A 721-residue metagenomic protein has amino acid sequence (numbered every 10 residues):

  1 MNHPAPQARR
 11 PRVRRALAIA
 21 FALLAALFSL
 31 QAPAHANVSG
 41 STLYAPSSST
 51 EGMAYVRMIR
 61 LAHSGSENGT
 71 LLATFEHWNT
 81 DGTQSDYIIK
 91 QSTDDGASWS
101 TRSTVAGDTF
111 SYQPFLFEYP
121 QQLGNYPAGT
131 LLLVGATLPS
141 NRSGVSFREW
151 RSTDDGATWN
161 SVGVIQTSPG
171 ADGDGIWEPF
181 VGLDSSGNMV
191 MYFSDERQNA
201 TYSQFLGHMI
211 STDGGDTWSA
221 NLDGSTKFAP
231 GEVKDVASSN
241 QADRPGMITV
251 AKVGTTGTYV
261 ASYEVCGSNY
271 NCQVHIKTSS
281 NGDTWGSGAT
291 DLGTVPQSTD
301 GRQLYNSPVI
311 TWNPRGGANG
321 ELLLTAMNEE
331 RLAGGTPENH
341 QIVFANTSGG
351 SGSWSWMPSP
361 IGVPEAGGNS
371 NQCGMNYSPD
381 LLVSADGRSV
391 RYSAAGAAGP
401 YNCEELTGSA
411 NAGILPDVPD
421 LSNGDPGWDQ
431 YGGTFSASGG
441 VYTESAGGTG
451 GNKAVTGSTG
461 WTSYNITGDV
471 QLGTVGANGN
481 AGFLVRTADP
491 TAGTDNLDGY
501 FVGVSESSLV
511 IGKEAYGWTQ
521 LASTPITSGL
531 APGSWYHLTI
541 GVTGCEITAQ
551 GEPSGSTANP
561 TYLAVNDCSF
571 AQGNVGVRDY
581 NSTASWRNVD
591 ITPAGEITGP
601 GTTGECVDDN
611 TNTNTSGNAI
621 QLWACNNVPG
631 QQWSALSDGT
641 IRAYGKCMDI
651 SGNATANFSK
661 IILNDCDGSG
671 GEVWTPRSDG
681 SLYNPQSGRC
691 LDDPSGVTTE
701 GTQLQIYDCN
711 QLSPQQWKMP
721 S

Functional and structural regions predicted by a protein language model:
N37-G40, K90-S103, W150-G163, I210-N221 (+4 more regions): Asp-box/BNR beta-propeller loop motif
R57-T80, L116-E118, N125-S140, F147-W150 (+5 more regions): Hydrophobic core segments of beta-strands in well-ordered, beta-rich domains
D420-N452: Extracellular glycan-recognition surfaces and repeat-rich motifs
A446-K513: Secretory/extracellular carbohydrate-interaction modules and structurally similar beta-sandwich "look-alikes"
G468, P532-A564: Carbohydrate-binding surfaces in secreted/extracellular proteins
A515-H537: Short, aromatic/His-centered strand-loop micro-motif at the edge of beta-sheets
P560-R587: Flexible glycan-contacting loops in extracellular carbohydrate-active proteins
P593-N614, P629-T655, E672-T698, Q716-S721: Extracellular glycan-recognition/adhesion modules and their associated mucin-like linkers
